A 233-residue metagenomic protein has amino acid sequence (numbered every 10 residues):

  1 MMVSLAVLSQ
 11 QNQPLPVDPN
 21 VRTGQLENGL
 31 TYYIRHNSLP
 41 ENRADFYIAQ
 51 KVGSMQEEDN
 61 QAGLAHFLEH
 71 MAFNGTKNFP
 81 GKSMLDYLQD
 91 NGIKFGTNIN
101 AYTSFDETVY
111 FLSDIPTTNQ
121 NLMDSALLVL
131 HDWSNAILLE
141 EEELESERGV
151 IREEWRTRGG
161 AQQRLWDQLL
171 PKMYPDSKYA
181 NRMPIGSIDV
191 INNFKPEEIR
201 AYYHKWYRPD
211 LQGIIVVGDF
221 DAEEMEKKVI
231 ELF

Functional and structural regions predicted by a protein language model:
M1, E27, E41-R43, G92 (+4 more regions): Short, solvent-exposed loop/turn segments at the edges of secondary structure
V7-Q11: Boundary at the C-terminal end of the N-terminal hydrophobic targeting segment
N12, D176, A180, G213-F233: An aromatic/glycine/proline-enriched structural segment found at the starts of mature extracellular/organellar domains
P14-I48: Mature N-terminal segment immediately following signal peptide/propeptide cleavage in secreted/periplasmic
Y33-R35, E41-A44, S54-E58, N119-N121 (+1 more regions): Short, solvent-exposed loop/turn elements at domain surfaces
Q50-Q163, N193-L211, D221-E224, K228-E231: Active-site-adjacent, His/Asp/Glu-enriched structural segments that form or flank metal-binding and acid/base networks
